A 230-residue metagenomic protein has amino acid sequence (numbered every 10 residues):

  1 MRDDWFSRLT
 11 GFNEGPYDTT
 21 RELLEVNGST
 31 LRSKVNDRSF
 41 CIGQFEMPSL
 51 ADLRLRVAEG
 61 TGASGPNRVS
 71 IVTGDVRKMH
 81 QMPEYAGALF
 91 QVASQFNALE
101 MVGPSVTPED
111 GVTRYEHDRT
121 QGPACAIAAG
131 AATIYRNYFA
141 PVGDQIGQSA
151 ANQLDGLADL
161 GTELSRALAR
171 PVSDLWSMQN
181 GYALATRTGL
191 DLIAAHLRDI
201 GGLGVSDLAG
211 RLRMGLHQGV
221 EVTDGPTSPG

Functional and structural regions predicted by a protein language model:
M1-G230: Macrodomain-like recognition of ADP-ribose-binding/processing modules
